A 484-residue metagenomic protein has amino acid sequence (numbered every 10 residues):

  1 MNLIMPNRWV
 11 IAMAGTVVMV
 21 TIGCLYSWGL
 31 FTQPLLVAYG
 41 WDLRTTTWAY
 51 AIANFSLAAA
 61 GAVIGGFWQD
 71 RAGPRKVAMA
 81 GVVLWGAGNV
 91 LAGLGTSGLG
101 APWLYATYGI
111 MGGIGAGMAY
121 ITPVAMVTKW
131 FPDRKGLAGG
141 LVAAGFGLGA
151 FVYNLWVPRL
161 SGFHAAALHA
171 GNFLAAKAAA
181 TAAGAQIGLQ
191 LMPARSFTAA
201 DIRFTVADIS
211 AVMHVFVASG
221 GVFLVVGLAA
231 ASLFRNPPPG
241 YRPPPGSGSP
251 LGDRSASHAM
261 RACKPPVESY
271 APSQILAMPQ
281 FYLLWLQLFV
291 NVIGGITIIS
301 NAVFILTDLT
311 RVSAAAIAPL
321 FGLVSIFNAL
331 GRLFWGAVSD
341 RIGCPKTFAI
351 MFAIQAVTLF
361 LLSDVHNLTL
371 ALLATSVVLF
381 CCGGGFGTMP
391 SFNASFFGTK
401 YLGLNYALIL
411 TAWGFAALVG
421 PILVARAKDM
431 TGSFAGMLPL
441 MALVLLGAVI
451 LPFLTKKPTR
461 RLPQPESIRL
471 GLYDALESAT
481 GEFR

Functional and structural regions predicted by a protein language model:
W28-Q33, N154-V157, S273-W335, G420: Extracytoplasmic gate region of multi-pass secondary transporters
L35, M118-F131, A138-G139, G384-F397: Intracellular juxtamembrane helix-capping segments at the cytosolic ends of symmetry-related transmembrane helices
L35-L36, F67-Q69, V152, W156-A166 (+4 more regions): Interfacial helix-cap and linker-helix signal at transmembrane-aqueous boundaries of multi-pass secondary transporters
A51-F67, G322-F334: Central cavity-lining transmembrane alpha-helices of secondary-active solute carriers, predominantly the Major
V83-S97, I354-H366: C-terminal ends and interior cores of transmembrane alpha-helices in multi-pass membrane transporters/permeases
G88, A101-M118, L370-G384: Hydrophobic core of transmembrane alpha-helices in multi-pass small-molecule transporters, especially MFS/SLC-type
G220-A259, A448-K456: C-terminal membrane-cytosol helix-exit motif in multi-pass small-molecule transporters
G294, A316-F392: C-terminal transmembrane helical hairpin of 12-TM major facilitator-type secondary transporters
